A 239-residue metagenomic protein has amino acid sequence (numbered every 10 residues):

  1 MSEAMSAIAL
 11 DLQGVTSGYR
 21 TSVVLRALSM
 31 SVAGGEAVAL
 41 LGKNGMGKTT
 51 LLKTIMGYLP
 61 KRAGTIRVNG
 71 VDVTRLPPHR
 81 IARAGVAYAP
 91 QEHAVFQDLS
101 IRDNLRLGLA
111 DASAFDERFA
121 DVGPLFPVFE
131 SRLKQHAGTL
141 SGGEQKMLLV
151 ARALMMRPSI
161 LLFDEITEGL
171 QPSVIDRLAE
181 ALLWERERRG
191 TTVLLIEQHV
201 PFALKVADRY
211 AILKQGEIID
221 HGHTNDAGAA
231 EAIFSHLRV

Functional and structural regions predicted by a protein language model:
L41-K43: The feature captures the beta-strand-to-loop junction immediately N-terminal to the Walker
M56: Helix-to-loop junction immediately C-terminal to a conserved catalytic motif
P60, D72-E92, S131-K134, D226-I233: ABC ATPase NBD coupling module
G64-V71, A84, E117-R118, P124 (+1 more regions): Conserved ABC transporter NBD signature motif
H136-L140, E144: Conserved ABC ATPase signature
A153-L154: ABC ATPase C-loop
E165-I166: Walker B catalytic motif
D176-R189: Helical segment within the ABC ATPase nucleotide-binding domain
